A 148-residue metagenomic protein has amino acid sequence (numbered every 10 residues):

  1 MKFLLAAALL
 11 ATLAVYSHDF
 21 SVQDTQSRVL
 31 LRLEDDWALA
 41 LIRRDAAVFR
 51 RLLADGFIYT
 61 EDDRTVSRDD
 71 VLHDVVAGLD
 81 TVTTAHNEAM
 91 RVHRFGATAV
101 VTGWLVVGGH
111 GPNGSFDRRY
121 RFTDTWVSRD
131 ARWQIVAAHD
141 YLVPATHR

Functional and structural regions predicted by a protein language model:
L4, Y16-R148: A beta-strand edge to alpha-helix "cap/lid" segment located at domain peripheries
L4-T12: Sec-dependent N-terminal signal peptides
